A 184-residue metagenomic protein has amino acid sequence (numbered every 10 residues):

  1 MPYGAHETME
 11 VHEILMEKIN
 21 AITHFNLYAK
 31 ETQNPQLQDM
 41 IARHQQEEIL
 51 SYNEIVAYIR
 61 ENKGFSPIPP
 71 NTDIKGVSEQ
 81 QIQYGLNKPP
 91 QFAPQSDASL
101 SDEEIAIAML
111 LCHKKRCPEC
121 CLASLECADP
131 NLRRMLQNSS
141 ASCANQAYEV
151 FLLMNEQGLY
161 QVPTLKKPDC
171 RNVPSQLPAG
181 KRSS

Functional and structural regions predicted by a protein language model:
M1-M16, N53-Y58, P69-P70: Hydrophobic transmembrane alpha-helices
E7-K30, Q83-N138: Acidic/histidine-rich alpha-helical segments that form the ligand environment of transition-metal centers
A29-K30, P35-A42, I49: A positional/architectural concept
Q38-R43, R134-N138: Short, charged, amphipathic alpha-helical segments
A42-Y84, Q146-G158: Conserved alpha-helical segments that form or flank metal/cofactor-binding pockets of metalloenzymes
N62-I107, V162-S183: Carboxylate-rich helix-loop segments that flank metal/cofactor sites and access channels in metalloenzymes
C112-A179: Preference for long, well-ordered alpha-helical segments
